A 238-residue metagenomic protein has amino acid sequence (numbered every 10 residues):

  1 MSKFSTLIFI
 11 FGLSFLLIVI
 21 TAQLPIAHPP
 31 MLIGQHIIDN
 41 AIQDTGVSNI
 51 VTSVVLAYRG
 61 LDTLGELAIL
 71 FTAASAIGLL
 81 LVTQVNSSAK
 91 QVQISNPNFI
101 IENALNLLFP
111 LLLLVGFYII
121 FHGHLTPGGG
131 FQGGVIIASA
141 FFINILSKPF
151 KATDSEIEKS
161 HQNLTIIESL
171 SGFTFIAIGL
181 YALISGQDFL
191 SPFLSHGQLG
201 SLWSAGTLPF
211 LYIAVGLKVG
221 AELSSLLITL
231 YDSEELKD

Functional and structural regions predicted by a protein language model:
M1-F15, E158-G172: Alpha-helical transmembrane segments and their helix-start/interface "positive-inside/aromatic belt" motifs in integral
A22-D44, L190: Interfacial/capping segments of alpha-helical transmembrane domains
A41-I42, T52-L64, Q198-I213: Short aromatic-rich membrane-water interface segments that cap or initiate transmembrane helices in multi-pass membrane
Q43-Q84: Early transmembrane hairpin module of multi-pass membrane proteins
I69-L79, A138-K148, F210-L226: Hydrophobic cores of alpha-helical transmembrane segments in multi-pass inner/ER membrane proteins, independent
Q91-L108: Membrane-water interface at loop-to-transmembrane-helix junctions
I120-G129: Membrane-interface helix caps and helix-loop-helix hairpins in membrane proteins
L146-N163: Alpha-helical transmembrane segments
